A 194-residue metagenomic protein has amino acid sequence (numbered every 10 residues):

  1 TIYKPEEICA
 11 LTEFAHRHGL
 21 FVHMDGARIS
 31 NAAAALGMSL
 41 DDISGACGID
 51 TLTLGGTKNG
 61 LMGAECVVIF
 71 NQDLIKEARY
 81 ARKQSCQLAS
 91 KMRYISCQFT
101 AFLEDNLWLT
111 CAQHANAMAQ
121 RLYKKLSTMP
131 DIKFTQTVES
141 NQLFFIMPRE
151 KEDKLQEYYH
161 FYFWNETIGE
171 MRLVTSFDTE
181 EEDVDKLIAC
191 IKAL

Functional and structural regions predicted by a protein language model:
T1-I146, K151-K154, Y158, W164-E170 (+2 more regions): Conserved PLP-enzyme active-site core in the AAT-like
